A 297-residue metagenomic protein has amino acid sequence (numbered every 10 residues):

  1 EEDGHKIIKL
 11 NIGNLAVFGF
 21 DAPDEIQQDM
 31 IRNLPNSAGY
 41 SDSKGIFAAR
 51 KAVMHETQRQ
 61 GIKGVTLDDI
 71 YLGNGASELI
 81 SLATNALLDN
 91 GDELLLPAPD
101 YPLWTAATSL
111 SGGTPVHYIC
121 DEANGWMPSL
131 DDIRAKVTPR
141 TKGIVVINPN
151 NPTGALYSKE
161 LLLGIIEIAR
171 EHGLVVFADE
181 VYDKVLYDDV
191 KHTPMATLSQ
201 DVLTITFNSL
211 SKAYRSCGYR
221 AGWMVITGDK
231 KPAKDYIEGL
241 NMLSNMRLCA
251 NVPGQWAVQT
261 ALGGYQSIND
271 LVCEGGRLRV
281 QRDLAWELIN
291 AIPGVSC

Functional and structural regions predicted by a protein language model:
E1-G75, L82, C249, A261-Y265: N-terminal small-domain helix-loop-helix segment of the aminotransferase-like
D3, S111, E171-H172, V202 (+1 more regions): Helix C-cap/helix->beta junction micro-motif
V17, L278-R279, G294-C297: Conserved PLP-binding catalytic core of the aspartate aminotransferase-like
A86-T108: Conserved PLP-anchoring active-site segment centered on the Schiff-base-forming lysine
L110-V116: A short helix-loop-beta submotif of the ANL/AMP-binding
V116, D121-K191: Active-site phosphate-binding strand-loop segment of PLP-dependent enzymes
T197-R279, W286-L288: Conserved core segment of the aminotransferase class I/II
